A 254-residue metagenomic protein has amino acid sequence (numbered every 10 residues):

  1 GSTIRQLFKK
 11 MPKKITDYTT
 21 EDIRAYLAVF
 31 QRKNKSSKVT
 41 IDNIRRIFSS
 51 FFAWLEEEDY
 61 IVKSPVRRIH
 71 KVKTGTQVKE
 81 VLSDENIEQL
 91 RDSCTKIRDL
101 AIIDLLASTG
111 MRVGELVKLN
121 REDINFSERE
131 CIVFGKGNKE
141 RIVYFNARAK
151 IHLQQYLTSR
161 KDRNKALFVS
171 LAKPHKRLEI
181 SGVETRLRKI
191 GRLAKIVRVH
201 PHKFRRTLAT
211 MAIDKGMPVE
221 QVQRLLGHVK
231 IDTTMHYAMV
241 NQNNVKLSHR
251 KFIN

Functional and structural regions predicted by a protein language model:
G1-N254: Conserved catalytic core of the tyrosine transesterase superfamily
